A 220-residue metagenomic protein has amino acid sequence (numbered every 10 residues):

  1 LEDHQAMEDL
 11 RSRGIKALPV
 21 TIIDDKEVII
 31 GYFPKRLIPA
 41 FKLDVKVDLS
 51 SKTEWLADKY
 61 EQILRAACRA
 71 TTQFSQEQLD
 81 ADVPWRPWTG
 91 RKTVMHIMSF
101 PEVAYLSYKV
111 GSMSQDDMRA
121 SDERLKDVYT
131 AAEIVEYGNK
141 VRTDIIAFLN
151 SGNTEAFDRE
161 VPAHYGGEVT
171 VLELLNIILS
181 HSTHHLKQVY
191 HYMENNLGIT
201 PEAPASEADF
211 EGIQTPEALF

Functional and structural regions predicted by a protein language model:
L1-A6, I23: Thiol-based oxidoreductase modules, predominantly thioredoxin-like and allied folds used for disulfide exchange
R11-I22: Structural micro-motif
I23-D48: Non-catalytic, surface beta->alpha helical segment in thiol-disulfide oxidoreductase systems
L43-L56, E123-K126: Short, charged, low-complexity loops and linkers
S51-F74, M95-S107, Y137-K140: Alpha-helical bundle segments that constitute or directly flank the non-heme di-iron/ferroxidase center
Y60-Q73, L125-P162, V169-Q188: Acidic/histidine-rich alpha-helical segments that form the ligand environment of transition-metal centers
Q78-R124, P162-F220: Short, contiguous alpha-helical
